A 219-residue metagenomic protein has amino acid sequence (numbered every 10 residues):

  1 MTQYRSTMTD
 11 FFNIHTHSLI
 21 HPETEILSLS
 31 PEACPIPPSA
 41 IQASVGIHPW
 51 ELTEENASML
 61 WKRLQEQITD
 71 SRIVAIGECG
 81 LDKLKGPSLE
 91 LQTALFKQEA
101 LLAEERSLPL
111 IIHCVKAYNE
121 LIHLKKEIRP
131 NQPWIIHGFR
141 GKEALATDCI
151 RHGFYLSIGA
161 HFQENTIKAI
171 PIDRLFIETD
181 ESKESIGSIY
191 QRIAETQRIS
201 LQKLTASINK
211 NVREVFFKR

Functional and structural regions predicted by a protein language model:
M1-R219: Mid-domain alpha/beta scaffold segments of enzyme catalytic cores
